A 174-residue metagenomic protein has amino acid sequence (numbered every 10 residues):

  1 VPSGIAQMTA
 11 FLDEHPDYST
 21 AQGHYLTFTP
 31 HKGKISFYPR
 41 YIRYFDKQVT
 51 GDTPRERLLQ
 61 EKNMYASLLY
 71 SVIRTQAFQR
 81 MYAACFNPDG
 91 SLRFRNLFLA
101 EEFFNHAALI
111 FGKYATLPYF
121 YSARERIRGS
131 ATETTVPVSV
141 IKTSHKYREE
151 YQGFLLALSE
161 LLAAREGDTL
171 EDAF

Functional and structural regions predicted by a protein language model:
V1-T143: Nucleotide-sugar donor-binding/catalytic module of glycosyltransferases that assemble extracellular/cell-envelope
T132-F174: Terminal low-complexity segments of carbohydrate-biosynthetic enzymes
